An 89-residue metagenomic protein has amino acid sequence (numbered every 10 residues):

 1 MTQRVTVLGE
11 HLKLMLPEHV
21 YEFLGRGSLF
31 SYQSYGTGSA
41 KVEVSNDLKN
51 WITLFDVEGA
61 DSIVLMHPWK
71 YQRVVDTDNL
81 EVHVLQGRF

Functional and structural regions predicted by a protein language model:
M1-G25, T77-F89: C-terminal interaction-tip segments
E22-F23, D61-H67: Exposed aromatic-hydrophobic patches
S28-S31, M66-E81: Noncatalytic modules at the cell exterior or secretory-pathway interfaces, chiefly beta-strand-rich lectin/adhesion
T37-G38, D47-L48, N79: Acidic glycine-/aspartate-rich tracts in secreted/extracellular proteins
E43-S45: Conserved Ser/Thr-centered positions that define the repeating blades of beta-propeller domains
L48-D56: Surface-exposed loop/edge segments in extracytoplasmic proteins
